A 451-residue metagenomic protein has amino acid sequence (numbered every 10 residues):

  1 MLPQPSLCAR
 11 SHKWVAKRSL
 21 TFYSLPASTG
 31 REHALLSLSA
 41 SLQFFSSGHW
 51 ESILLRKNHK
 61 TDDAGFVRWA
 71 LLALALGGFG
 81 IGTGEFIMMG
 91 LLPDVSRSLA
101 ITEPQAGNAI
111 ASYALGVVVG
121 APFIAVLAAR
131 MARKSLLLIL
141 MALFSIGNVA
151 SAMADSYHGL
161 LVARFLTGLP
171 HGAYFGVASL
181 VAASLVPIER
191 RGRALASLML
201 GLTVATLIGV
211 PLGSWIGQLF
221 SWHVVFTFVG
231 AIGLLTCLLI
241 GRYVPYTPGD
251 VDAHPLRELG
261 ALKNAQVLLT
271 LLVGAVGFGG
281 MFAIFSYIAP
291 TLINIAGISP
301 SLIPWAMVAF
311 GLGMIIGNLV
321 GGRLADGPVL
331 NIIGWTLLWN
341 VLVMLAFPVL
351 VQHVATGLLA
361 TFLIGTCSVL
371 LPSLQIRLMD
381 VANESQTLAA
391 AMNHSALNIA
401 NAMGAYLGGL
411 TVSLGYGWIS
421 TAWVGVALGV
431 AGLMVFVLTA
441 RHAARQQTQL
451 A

Functional and structural regions predicted by a protein language model:
M1, Y174-V186, V369-A382: Intracellular juxtamembrane helix-capping segments at the cytosolic ends of symmetry-related transmembrane helices
A100, A132, M153-G159, G297 (+1 more regions): Helix-breaking motifs and short loop linkers at transmembrane-helix boundaries and internal kinks in secondary membrane
V119-H158: Conserved MFS/SLC helix-loop-helix module at the cytosolic interface between two early adjacent transmembrane helices
A121-A132, G317-V329, V412: Helix-to-loop junctions at the C-terminal end of transmembrane segments in multipass secondary transporters
L143-A150, H158-T167, A355-L363: Paired small-residue
D155-G159, P187-R242, Y287, T291: Helix-loop-helix hairpin linking two adjacent transmembrane segments in secondary transporters
A163-G201: Cytoplasmic helix-loop-helix junction between adjacent transmembrane helices in 12-TM secondary transporters
N331-L374: C-terminal transmembrane helical hairpin of 12-TM major facilitator-type secondary transporters
